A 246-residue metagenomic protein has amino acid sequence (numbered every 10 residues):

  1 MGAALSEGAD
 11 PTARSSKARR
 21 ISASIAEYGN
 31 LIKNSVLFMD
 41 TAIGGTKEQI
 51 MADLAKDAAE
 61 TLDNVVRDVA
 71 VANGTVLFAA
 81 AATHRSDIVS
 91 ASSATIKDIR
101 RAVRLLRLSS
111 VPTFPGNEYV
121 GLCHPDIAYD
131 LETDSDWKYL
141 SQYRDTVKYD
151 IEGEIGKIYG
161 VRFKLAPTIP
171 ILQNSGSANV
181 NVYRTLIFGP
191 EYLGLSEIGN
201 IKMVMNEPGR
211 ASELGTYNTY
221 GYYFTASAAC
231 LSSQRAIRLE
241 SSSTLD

Functional and structural regions predicted by a protein language model:
M1, D63-R67, A229-S233: Intrinsically disordered or highly flexible coil/loop and linker segments, enriched in small and charged/polar residues
M1-A3, D130-L131, L172-Q173: Short, solvent-exposed loop/turn elements at domain surfaces
M1-N30: Assembly/oligomerization interface modules of large self-assembling protein complexes
R19, A23-T46, R101-K138: Structured, hydrophobic secondary-structure cores that serve as assembly/anchoring elements
L37-S109, T113, T244-D246: Alpha-helical scaffold segments that mediate packing/assembly in large oligomeric complexes
A52, G121, N218-Y220: Hydrophobic alpha-helical segments involved in membrane association or supramolecular assembly
D87-R104, T133-D246: Sequence/fold signature of self-assembling virion shell proteins
